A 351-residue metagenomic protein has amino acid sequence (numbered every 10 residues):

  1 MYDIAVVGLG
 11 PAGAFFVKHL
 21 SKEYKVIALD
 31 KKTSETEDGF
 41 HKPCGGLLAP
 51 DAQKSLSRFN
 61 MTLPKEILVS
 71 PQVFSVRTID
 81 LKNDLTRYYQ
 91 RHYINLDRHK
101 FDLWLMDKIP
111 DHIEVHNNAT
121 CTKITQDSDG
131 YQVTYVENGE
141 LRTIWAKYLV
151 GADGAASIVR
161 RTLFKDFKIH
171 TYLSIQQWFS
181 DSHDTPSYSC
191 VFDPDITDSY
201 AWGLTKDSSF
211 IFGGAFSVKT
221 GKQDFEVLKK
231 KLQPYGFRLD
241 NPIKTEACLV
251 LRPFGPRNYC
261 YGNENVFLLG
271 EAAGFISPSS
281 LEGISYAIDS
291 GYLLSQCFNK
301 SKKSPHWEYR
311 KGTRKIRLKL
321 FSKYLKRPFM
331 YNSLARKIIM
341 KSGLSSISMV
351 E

Functional and structural regions predicted by a protein language model:
M1-A12: Beta1/beta-strand and adjacent pyrophosphate-binding region of the FAD-binding site in flavoprotein oxidoreductases
A5, H19-K42: Glycine-rich FAD pyrophosphate-binding loop
V7, G151-A152, L268: Redox-cofactor binding/interface segments in oxidoreductases and associated redox assembly factors
T33-V76: N-terminal FAD cofactor-binding segment of flavoenzymes
R58-K65, P71-Y148, A152-R161, I169-Y172: Conserved N-terminal helical subregion
K123, T220-L294, K303: FAD/FMN-dependent oxidoreductases across multiple families
A156-F225: Conserved FAD-binding catalytic core of PHBH/FMO-like flavoproteins
Q296-E351: C-terminal helical "tail/cap" subdomain of flavin- and related membrane-associated enzymes
